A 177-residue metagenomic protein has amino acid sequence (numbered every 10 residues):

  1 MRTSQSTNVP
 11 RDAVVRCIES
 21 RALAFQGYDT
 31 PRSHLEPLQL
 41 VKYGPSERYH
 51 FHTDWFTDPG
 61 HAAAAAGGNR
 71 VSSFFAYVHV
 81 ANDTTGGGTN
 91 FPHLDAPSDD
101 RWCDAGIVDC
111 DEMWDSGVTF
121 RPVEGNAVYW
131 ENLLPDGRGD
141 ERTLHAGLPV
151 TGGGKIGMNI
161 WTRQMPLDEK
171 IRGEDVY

Functional and structural regions predicted by a protein language model:
M1-Y177: Fe(II)/2-oxoglutarate oxygenase catalytic core
